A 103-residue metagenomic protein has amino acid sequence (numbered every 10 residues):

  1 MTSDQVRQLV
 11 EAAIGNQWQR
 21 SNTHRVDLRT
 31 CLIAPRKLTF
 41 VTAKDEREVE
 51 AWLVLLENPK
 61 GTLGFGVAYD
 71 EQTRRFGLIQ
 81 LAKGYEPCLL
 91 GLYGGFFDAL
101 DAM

Functional and structural regions predicted by a protein language model:
M1-V49: N-terminal domain-onset segments
R36-C88: Amphipathic protein-protein interaction modules
I79-M103: Compact, glycine/acidic-enriched structural inserts
